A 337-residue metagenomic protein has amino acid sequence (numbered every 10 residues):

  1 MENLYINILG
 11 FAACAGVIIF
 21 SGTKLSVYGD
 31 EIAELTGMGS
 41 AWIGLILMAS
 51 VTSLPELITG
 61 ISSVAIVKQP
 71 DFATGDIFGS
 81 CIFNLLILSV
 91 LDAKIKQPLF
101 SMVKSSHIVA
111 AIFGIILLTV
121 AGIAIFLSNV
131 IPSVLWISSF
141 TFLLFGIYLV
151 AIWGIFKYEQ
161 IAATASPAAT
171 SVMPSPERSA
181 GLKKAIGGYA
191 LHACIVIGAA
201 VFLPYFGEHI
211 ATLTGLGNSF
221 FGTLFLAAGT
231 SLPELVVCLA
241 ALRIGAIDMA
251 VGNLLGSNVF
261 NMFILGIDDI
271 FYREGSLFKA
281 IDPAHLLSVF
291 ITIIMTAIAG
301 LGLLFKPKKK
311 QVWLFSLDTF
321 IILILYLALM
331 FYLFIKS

Functional and structural regions predicted by a protein language model:
M1-S337: Hydrophobic alpha-helical segments, chiefly the membrane-spanning helices and signal/signal-anchor peptides
